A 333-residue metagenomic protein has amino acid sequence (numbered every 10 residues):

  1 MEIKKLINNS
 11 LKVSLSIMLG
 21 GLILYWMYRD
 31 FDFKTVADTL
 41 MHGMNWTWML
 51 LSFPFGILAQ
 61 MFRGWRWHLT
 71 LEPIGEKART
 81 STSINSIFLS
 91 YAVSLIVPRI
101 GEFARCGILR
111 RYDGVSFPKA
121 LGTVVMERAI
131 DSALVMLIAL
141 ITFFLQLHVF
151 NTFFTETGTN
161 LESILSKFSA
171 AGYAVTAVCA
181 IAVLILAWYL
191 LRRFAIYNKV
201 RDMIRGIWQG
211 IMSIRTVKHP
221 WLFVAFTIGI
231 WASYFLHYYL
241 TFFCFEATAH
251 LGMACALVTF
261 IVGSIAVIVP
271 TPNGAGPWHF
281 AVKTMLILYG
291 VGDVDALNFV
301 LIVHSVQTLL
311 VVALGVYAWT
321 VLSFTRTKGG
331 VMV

Functional and structural regions predicted by a protein language model:
M1-F88, L145, N151-V267, V306-V333: Predominantly cytoplasmic-facing regulatory/coupling regions of multi-pass membrane proteins
F55, R63, W67, S94-R105 (+3 more regions): Alpha-helical transmembrane segments and their lipid-water interface positions in multi-pass membrane proteins
E72, N85-G114: Extended non-transmembrane interhelical loops and adjacent amphipathic helices of multipass membrane proteins
T80-S83, E102, V115-E127, M136 (+1 more regions): Membrane-interface alpha-helices at helix entry/exit sites of multi-pass transporters
L89-P98, V258-H279: Transmembrane alpha-helix interface/packing and boundary motifs in multi-pass membrane proteins, characterized by
L89-S90, S94, G122-L134, F226 (+1 more regions): Alpha-helical transmembrane segments of multi-pass membrane proteins
L109-S116, G210, F280-N298: Interfacial segments of multi-pass membrane proteins
